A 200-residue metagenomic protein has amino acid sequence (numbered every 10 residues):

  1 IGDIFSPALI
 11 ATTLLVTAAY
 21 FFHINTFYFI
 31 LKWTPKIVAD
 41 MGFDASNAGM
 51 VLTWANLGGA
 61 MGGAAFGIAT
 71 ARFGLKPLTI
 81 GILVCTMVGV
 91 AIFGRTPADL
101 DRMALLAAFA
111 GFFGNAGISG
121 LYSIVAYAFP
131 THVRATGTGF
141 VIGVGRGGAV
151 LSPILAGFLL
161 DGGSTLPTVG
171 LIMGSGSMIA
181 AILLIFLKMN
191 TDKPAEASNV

Functional and structural regions predicted by a protein language model:
F5-G63: Extracytoplasmic gate region of multi-pass secondary transporters
V38-A39, A69-T70, A156-S164: Interfacial helix-cap and linker-helix signal at transmembrane-aqueous boundaries of multi-pass secondary transporters
A45-S46, T131-V141: Loop-to-transmembrane helix entry/capping segments in MFS-fold secondary transporters and related SLC/MFSD carriers
G63-G74: Helix-to-loop junctions at the C-terminal end of transmembrane segments in multipass secondary transporters
P77-A91: Structural signature of the two symmetry-related core transmembrane helices
R95-L105: Helix-loop junctions at membrane interfaces in 12-TM secondary transporters
L160-S175: A membrane-interface helix-boundary motif in multi-pass transporters
S175-V200: Multi-pass alpha-helical transporter architecture, strongest for 12-TM Major Facilitator/SLC carriers used
